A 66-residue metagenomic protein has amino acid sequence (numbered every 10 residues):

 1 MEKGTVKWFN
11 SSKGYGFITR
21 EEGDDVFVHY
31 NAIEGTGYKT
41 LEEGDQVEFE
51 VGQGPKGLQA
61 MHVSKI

Functional and structural regions predicted by a protein language model:
E2-A32, Y38-T40, Q59-H62: S1/OB-fold single-stranded RNA-binding interface
Q53-I66: OB-fold/S1-family single-stranded nucleic acid-binding modules
